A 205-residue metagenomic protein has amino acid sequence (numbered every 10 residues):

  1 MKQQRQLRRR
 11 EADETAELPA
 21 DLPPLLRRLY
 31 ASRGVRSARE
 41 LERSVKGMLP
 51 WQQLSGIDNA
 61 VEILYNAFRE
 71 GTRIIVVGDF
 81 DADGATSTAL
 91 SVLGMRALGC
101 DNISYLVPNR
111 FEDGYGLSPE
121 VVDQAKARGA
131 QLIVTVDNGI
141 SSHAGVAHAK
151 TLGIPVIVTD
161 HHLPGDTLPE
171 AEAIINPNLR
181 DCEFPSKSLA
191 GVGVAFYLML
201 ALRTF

Functional and structural regions predicted by a protein language model:
M1-F205: Replace "Mg2+/Mn2+-dependent" with "divalent metal-dependent
